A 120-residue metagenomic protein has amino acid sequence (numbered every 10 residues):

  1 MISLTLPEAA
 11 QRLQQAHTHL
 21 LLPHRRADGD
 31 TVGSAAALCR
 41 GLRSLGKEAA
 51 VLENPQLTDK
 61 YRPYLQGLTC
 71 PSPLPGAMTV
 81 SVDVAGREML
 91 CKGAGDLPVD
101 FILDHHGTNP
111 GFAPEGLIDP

Functional and structural regions predicted by a protein language model:
M1-P120: Replace "Mg2+/Mn2+-dependent" with "divalent metal-dependent
